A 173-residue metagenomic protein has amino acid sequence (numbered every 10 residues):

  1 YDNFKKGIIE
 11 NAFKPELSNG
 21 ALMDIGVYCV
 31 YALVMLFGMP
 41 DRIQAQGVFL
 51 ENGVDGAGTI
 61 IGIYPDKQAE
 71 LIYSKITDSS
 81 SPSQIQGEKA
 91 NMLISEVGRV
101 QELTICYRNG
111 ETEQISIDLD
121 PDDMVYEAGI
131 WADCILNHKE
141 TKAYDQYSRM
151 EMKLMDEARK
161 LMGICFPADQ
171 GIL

Functional and structural regions predicted by a protein language model:
Y1-I43: Predominantly a Rossmann-like dinucleotide-binding segment in NAD(P)-dependent oxidoreductases
I8-F13, G58-T59, V100, Y107: Short, glycine/charged-enriched secondary-structure capping and boundary segments
M23, V27, P121-V125, K142: Electropositive phosphate-/nucleotide-binding environments in soluble metabolic enzymes
V27-V34, V125-G129, Q146-K153: A structural signal for well-ordered alpha-helical segments within the folded catalytic domains of diverse enzymes
C29-E102, D118, A128-E140, G171-L173: Contiguous beta-strand/loop segments that form the cofactor/metal-binding neighborhood of enzyme cores
K89, Y107-E111: Solvent-exposed strand-loop boundary residues in beta-sheet-rich modules
E111-P121: C-terminal "lid/loop" region of Rossmann-like NAD(P)-dependent oxidoreductases
A132-L173: C-terminal helix-rich "cap/oligomerization" subdomain common to oxidoreductases
